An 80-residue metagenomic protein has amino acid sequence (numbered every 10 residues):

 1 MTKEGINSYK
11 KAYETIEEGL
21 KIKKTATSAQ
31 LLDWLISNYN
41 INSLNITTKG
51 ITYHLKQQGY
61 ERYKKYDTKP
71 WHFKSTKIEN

Functional and structural regions predicted by a protein language model:
E4-A29, D33-I41: Positively charged, polyanion-binding regions of nucleic-acid-associated proteins
S28-N80: Positively charged interface segments
